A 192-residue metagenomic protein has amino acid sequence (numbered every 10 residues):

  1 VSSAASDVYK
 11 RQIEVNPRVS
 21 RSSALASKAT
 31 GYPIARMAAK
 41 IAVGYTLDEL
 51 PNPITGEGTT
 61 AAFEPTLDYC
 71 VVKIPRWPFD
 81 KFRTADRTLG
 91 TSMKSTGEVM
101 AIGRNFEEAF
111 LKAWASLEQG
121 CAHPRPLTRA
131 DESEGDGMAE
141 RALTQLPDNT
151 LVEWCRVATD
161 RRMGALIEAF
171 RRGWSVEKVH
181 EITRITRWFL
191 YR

Functional and structural regions predicted by a protein language model:
V1-A5, Y9: Single conserved hydrophobic/aromatic residue that forms the stacking wall/gate of nucleotide- or nucleobase-binding
S6, P17-D68, F110, S116 (+1 more regions): Active-site "cap" helix and flanking loop/linker of ATP-utilizing ligase/carboxylase catalytic domains
K10-I13, T30, M37-A39, V43 (+4 more regions): Structural beta-strand/beta-sheet cores of well-ordered domains, especially the beta-sheet scaffolds that support
K10-R11, N16-V19, G103-R192: Terminal amphipathic helices with adjacent charged low-complexity linkers/tails
S20-K28, M93-A101, D148-V152: Short beta-alpha connecting loops at secondary-structure transitions that line or flank enzyme active sites
P33, T91-S92, V157-R162: Alpha-helix N-cap/N′ positions at the starts of helices
D68-A122: Mobile "lid/hinge" segments at catalytic clefts and subdomain interfaces of large enzymes
